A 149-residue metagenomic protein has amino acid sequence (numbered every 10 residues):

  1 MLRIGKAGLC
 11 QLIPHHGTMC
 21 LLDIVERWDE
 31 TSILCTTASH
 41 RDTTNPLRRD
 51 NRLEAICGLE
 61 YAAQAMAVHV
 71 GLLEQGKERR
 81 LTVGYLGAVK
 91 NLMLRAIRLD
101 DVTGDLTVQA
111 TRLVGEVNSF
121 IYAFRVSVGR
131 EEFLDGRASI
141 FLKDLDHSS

Functional and structural regions predicted by a protein language model:
L2, V68-T107: Hydrophobic beta-strand-centered segment that forms part of the acyl-chain substrate-binding groove
K6-H16: Short aromatic-glycine motifs in intrinsically disordered, low-complexity regions
G17-E54: Catalytic strand-loop segment that frames the active site of acyl-thioester-processing enzymes
C20-D23, G87, V108-A110, G136: Small-residue-enriched segments and motifs
D23-E26, R95, T111-L113: Conserved positions in beta-strands of structured domains
D50-H69: Compact, glycine-rich, soluble single-domain proteins
V68, D101-G104, Q109-S149: HotDog/MaoC-like acyl-thioester-processing domains
